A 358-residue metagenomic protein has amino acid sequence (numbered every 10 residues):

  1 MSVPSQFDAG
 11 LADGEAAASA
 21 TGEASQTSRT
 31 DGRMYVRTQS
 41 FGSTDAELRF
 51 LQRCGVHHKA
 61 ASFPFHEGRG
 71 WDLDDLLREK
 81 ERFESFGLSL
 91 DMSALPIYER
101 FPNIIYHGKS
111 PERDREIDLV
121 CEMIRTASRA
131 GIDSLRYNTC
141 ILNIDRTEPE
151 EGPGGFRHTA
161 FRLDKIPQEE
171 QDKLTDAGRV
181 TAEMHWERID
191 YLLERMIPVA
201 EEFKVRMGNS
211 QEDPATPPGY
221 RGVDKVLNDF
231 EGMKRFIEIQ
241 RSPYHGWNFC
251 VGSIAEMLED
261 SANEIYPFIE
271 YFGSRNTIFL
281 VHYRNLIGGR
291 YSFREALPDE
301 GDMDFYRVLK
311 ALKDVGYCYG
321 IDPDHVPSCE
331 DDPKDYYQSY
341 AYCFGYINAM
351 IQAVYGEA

Functional and structural regions predicted by a protein language model:
S2-R37, E47-Q52, I104-Y106, D118 (+6 more regions): Histidine-acidic metal/acid-base catalytic patches
F7-A9, F41, D45, S110 (+1 more regions): An N-terminal assembly and electron-transfer interface module characteristic of large anaerobic redox and radical
R29-R69, D74-L76, R82-F86, L90-L95 (+1 more regions): Ligand-binding pocket scaffold of soluble enzyme catalytic domains
T44, D72, T181, D302-D304: A diffuse structural propensity rather than consistent per-protein peaks
V56, P96-Y98, E212-P214, R284-G288: Short connector loops/turns at beta-strand edges and beta->alpha or beta->beta junctions
F63-D190, E194, E201-E202, S253 (+1 more regions): Structural motif corresponding to the early beta-alpha repeats
Y137-L142, Q211-D213, H325-V326: Short, well-ordered beta-to-alpha junction loops that form the rim of enzyme active sites and present histidine/acidic
E169-H185, Q211-G222, E256, C329-D331: Active-site-proximal beta-alpha loop/turn segments in soluble metabolic enzymes
